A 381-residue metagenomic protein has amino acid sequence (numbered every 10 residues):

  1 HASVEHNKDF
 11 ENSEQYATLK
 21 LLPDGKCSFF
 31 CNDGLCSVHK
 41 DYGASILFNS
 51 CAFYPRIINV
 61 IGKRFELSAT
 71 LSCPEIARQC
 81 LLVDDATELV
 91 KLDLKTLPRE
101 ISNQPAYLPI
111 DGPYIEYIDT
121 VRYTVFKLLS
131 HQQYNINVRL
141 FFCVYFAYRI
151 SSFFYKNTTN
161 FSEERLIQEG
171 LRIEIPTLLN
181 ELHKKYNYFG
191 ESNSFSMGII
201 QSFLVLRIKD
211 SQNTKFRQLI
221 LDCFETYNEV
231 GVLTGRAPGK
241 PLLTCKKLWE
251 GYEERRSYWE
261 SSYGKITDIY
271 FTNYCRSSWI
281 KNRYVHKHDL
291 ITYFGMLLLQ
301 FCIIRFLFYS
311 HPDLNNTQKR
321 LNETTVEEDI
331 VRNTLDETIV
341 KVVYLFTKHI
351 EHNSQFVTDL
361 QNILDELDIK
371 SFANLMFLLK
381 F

Functional and structural regions predicted by a protein language model:
A2-G25, V60-P109: Short Fe-S-cluster ligation motifs
C31-L82: Short Cys/His-based metal-binding microdomains
C36-S45, A77-L81, D93-N103, Y117 (+1 more regions): Short, surface-exposed, charge-dense and proline/glycine-enriched linear segments
H39-G43, I61, P109-P113, Y117 (+1 more regions): Conserved aromatic-histidine-acidic binding/catalytic patches
E75-Q168: Charged, amphipathic alpha-helical linkers/stalks
Y134-F381: Hydrophobic, aromatic-lined core segments that form the binding pocket/scaffold for planar heteroaromatic ligands
